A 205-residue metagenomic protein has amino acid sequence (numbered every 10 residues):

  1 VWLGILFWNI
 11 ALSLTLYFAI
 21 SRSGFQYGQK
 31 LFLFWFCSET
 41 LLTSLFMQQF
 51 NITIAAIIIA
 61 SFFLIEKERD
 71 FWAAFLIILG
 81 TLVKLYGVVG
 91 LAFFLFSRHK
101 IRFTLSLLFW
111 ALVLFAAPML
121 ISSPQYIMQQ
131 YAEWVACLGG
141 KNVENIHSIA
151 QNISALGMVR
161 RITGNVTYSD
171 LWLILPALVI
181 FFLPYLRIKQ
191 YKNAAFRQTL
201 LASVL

Functional and structural regions predicted by a protein language model:
V1-W72, S97-L205: Primarily membrane-embedded glycan-assembly and transfer machineries that use lipid-linked glycans
F71-L95, A202-L205: Membrane-interface alpha helices of multi-pass inner-membrane proteins
